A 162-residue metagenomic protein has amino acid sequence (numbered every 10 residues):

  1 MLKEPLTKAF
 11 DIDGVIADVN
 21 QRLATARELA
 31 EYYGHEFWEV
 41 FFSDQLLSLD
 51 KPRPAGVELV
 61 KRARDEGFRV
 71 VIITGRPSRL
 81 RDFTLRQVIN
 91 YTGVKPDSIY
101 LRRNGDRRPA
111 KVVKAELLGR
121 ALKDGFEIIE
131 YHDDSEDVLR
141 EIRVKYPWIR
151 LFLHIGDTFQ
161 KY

Functional and structural regions predicted by a protein language model:
L2-K3, E66, A121-E127: Glycine-rich phosphate-binding loop signature in dinucleotide/nucleotide-binding domains
K3-R108: Alpha-helical substrate-recognition element adjacent to the catalytic core
S78-L80, V113, D137: Short alpha-helical
R107-K111, Q160-Y162: Short, charged, surface-exposed secondary-structure boundary motifs
P109-R120: Short loop-to-alpha-helix "cap/lid" segments that border enzyme active sites across diverse enzyme classes
L118, F126-Y162: Acidic, Mg2+-coordinating phosphoryl-transfer loop and its flanking beta/alpha structural elements, shared across
